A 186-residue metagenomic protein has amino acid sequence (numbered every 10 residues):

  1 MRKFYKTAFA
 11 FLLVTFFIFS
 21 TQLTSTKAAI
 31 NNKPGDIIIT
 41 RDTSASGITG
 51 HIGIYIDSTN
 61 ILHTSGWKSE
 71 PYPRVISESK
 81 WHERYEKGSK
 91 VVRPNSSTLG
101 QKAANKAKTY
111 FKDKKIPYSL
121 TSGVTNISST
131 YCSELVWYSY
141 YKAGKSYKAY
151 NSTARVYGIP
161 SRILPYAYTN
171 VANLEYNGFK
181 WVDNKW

Functional and structural regions predicted by a protein language model:
M1-T26: Sec-dependent N-terminal signal peptides of Gram-positive bacterial secreted proteins and lipoproteins
N32-G35, G50, G100-A104, K108 (+2 more regions): Extracytoplasmic/secreted envelope proteins and their assembly/folding machinery, especially bacterial periplasmic
N32-R93, P117-I127: Glycine-rich catalytic cores of cysteine/serine-nucleophile enzymes that process amide/ester linkages in cell-envelope
D42, S65, A107-K115, S139-G144: Sec/Tat-exported extracytoplasmic proteins
R74-S97, K102, I159-D183: Intrinsically disordered, low-complexity, charged/polar segments
G123-W186: Activation targets extended, charge/polar-rich intrinsically disordered C-terminal tails
